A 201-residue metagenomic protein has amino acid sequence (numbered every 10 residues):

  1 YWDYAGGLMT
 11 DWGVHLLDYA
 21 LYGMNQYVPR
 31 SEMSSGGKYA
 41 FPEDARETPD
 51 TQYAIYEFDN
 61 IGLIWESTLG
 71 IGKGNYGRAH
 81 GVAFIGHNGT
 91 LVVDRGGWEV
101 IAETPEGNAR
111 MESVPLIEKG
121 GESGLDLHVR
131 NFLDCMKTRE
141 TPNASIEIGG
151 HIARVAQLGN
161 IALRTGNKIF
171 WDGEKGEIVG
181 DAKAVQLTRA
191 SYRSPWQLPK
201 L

Functional and structural regions predicted by a protein language model:
D3-E147, A153-L201: Contiguous beta-strand/loop segments that form the cofactor/metal-binding neighborhood of enzyme cores
